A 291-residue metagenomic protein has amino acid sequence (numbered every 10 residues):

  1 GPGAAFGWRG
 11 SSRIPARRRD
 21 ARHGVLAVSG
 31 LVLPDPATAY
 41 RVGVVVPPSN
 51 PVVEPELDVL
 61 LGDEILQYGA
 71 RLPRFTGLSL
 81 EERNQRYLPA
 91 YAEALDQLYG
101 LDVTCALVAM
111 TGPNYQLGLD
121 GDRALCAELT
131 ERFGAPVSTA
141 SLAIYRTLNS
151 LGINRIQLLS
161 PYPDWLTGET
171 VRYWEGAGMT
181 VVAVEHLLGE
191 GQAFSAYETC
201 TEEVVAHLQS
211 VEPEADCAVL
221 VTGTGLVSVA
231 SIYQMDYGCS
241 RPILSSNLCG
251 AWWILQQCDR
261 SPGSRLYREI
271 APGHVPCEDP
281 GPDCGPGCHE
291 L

Functional and structural regions predicted by a protein language model:
L26-E93, D164-C200: N-terminal glycine-rich anion-binding loop in soluble enzyme alpha/beta folds
L88-L101, E203-D216: Short, well-structured alpha-helical segments in soluble
L98-P136: Glycine/small-residue-rich loop that forms an oxyanion/phosphate-binding "nest" at active or ligand-binding sites
T104-A109, Q157-L159, D216-G223: Periplasmic-binding protein-like
L125, L129-E190, A271: Conserved beta-alpha
V205-G238, C249-A251: Hydrophobic alpha-helical
S245-C284, C288: C-terminal functional extensions of proteins
